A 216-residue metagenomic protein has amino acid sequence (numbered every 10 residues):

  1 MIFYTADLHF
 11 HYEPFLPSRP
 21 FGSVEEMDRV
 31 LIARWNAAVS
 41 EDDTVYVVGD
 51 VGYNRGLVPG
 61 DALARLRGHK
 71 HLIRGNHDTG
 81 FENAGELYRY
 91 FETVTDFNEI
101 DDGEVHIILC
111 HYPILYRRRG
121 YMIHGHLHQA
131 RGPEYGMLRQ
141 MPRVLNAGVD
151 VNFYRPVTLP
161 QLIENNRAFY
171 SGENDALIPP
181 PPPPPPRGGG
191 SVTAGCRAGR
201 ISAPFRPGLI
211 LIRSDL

Functional and structural regions predicted by a protein language model:
M1-P59, R143, A147-N152, N165 (+1 more regions): N-terminal active-site segment of His-dependent metallophosphoesterases
T5-A6, Y46-D50, K70-N76, L109-C110 (+2 more regions): Active-site neighborhood of phospho(di)ester-bond hydrolases with catalytic His/Asp-centered motifs
G49-R65, T79-Y90, R119, P133-G136: Metal-dependent catalytic neighborhoods of phosphoester/phosphodiester hydrolases
H71-F81, T95-I100: A short, structured active-site edge motif that brings together acidic residues
L87-D175: Conserved beta-sheet core of the metallophosphoesterase superfamily
G188-S191, R206-G208: A cross-taxon signal for low-complexity, glycine/charged-rich
